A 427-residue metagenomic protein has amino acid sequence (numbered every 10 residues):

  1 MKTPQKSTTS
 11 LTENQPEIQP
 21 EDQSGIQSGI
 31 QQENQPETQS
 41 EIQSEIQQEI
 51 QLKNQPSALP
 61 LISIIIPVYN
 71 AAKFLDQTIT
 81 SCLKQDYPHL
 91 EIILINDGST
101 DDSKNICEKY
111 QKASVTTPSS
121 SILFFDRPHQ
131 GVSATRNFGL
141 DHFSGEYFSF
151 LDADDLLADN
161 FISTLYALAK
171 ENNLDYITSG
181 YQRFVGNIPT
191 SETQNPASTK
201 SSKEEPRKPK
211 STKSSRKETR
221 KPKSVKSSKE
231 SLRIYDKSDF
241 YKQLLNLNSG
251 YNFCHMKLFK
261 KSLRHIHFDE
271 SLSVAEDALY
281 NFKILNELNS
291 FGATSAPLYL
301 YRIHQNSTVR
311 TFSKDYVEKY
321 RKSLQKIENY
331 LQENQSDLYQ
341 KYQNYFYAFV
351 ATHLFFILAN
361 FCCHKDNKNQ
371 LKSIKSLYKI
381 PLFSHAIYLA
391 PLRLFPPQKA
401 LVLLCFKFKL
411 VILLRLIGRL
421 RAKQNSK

Functional and structural regions predicted by a protein language model:
L59-I62, L83-L94, D102, S120-L123: Short loop->beta transition adjacent to catalytic acidic/histidine clusters or analogous donor-positioning motifs
N70-K84, L90: Short, well-formed alpha-helical segments that are part of the catalytic scaffolds of diverse glycosyltransferases
N96-N105, D152: A conserved acidic beta->alpha catalytic loop
R127-F143: Glycine-rich, basic loop-to-helix element that forms the pyrophosphate-binding segment of sugar-nucleotide handling
F148: Short aromatic/hydrophobic "clamp" motif used to bind/position activated sugar donors
A153-G292, Y299-V317: Donor-binding/catalytic cores of nucleotide-activated saccharide and glycerol-phosphate transferases/polymerases
A296-H304, T311-D337, H353-S384: Catalytic core of nucleotide-sugar-dependent glycosyltransferases
C362-K427: Membrane-interface aromatic/basic loop that binds lipid-linked glycans or pyrophosphate carriers, typified by
